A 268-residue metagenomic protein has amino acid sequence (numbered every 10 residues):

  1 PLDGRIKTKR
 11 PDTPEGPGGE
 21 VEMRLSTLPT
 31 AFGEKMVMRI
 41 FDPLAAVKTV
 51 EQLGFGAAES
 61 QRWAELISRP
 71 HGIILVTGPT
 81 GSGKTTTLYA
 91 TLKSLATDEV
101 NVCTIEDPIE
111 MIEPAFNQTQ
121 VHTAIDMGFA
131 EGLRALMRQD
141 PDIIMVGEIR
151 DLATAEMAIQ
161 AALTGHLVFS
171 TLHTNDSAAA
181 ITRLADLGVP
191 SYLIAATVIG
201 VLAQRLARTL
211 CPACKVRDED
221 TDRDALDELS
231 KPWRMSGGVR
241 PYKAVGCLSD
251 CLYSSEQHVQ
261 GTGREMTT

Functional and structural regions predicted by a protein language model:
P1-S82, T87: N-terminal "pre-motor" subdomain/linker immediately upstream of P-loop NTPase catalytic cores
L2, G19, R24, F32-E34 (+7 more regions): A generic structural signal for well-ordered coil/turn residues at beta-strand boundaries that shape enzyme active-site
E15-P17, T30, D42, S68 (+6 more regions): A generic structural signal for short, solvent-exposed coil/turn residues that cap or connect secondary-structure
I40, Q52, T123, Q204 (+1 more regions): Active-site donor-binding loop signature of nucleotide-sugar glycosyltransferases
A64-I67, H71-I74, T85-R208: Switch/coupling sub-region of P-loop NTPases
G78, D107, G263: Active-site glycine-centered loops adjacent to acidic/histidine catalytic or metal-binding residues that shape
T174-T268: Cys/His-rich Zn2+-binding cysteine-cluster or related metal-binding knuckle/ribbon modules and their
